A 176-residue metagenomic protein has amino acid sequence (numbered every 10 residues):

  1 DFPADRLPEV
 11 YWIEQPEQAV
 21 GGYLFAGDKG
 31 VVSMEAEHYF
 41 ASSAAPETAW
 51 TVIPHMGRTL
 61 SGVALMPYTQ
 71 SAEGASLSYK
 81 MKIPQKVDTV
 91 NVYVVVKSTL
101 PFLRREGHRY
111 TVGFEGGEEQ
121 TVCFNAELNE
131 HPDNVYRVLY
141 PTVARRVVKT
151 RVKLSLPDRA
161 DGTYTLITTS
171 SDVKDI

Functional and structural regions predicted by a protein language model:
D1-I176: Extracytoplasmic
